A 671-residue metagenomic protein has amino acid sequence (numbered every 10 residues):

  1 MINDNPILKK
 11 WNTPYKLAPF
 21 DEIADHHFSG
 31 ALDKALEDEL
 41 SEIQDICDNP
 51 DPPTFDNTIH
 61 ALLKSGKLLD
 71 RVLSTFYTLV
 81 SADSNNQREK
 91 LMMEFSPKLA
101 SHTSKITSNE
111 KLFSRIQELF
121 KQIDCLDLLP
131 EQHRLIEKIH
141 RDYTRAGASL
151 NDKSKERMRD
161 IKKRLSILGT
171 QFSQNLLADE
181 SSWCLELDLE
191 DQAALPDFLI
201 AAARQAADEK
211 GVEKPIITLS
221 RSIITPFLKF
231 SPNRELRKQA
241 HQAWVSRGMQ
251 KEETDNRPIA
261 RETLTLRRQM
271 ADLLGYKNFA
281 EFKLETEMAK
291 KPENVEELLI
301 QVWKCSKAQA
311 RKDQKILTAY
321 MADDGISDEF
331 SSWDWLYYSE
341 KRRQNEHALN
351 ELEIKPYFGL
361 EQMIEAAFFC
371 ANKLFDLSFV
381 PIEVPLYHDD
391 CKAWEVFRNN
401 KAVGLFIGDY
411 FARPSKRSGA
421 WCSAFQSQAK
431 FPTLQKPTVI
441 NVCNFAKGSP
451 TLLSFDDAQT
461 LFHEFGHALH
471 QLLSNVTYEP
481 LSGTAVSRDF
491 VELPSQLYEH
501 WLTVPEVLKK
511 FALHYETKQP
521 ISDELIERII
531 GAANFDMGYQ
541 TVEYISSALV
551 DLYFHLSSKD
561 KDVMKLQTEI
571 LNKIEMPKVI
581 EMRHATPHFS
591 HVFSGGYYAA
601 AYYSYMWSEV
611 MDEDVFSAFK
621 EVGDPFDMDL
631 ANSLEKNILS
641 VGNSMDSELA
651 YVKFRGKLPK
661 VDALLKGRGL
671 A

Functional and structural regions predicted by a protein language model:
M1-D197: N-terminal helix-rich structural modules
I2-G30, K34, K214-I216, N345 (+9 more regions): C-terminal, non-catalytic "cap/extension" segments appended to globular domains
N12-H27, F76-K98, E118-D160, T218-P258 (+6 more regions): Short His/Asp/Glu-rich catalytic/ion-coordination signatures at enzyme active sites or charged loops
E37, S41, D45-P52, L68-N85 (+23 more regions): Intrinsically disordered or highly flexible coil/loop and linker segments, enriched in small and charged/polar residues
S84, L128, I139, Y143 (+4 more regions): Aromatic/His-enriched, Gly/Pro-containing loop or helix-boundary segments that lie immediately adjacent to catalytic
E131, L135-I136, R164-I167, Q174 (+10 more regions): Active-site-proximal, well-structured secondary-structure segments within enzyme catalytic domains
S222-I224, M270, N399-K401, Y410-R413 (+4 more regions): Short, glycine-/Ser/Thr-/acidic-enriched flexible segments
A446-L461: Short pre-active-site segment immediately N-terminal to the catalytic Zn-binding motif
